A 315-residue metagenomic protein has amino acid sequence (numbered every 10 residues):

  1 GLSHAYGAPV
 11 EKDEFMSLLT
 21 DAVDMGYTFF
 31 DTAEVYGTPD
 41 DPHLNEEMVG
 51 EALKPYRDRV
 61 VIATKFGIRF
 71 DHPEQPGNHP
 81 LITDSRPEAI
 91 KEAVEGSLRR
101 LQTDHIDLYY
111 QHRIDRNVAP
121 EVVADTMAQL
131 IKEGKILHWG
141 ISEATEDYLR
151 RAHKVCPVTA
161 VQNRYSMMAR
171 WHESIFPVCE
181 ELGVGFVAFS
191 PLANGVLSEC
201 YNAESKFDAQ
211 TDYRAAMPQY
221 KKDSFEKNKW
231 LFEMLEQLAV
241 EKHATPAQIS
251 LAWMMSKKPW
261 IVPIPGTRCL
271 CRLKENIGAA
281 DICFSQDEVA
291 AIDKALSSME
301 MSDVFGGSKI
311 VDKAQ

Functional and structural regions predicted by a protein language model:
G1-D13, P76-K91, H112, N117: Active-site mouth loops of central-metabolism enzymes
G1-V61, M301: N-terminal binding-site loop/beta-alpha segment at the start of enzyme catalytic domains that lines or forms
P9-A22, S85-R100, T145-R150: Short, acidic/polar
V23-D24, G50-V61, L98-Q102, I131 (+1 more regions): Acidic (Asp/Glu)-rich catalytic clusters
F30, I106, W139: Glycine-centered flexible beta-alpha turn that most often forms the glycine-rich phosphate-binding loop
D58-D84: Structural motif corresponding to the early beta-alpha repeats
L98-N117: Active-site groove signature of glycoside hydrolases
I114-M299, V311-A314: Beta/alpha (TIM)-barrel catalytic core signal, keyed to glycine-rich beta->alpha loops juxtaposed to Asp/Glu that bind
